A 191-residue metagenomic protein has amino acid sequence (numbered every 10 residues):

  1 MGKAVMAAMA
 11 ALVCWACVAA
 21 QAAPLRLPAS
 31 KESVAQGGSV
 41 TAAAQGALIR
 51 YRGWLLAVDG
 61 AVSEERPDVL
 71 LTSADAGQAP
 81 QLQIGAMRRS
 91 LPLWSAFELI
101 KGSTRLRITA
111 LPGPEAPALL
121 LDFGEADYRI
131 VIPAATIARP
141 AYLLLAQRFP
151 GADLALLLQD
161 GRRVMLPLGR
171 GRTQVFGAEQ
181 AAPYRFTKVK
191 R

Functional and structural regions predicted by a protein language model:
G2, W15-L55, P183, R191: Zn-dependent metallo-beta-lactamase
A7-A16: Bacterial N-terminal signal peptides
A23-A35, A79-D127: Metallo-beta-lactamase
S33-Q36, Y51-G53, R66, K101-R105 (+3 more regions): Short, solvent-exposed coil/turn segments at beta-strand boundaries
V40, L55-D59, L71, L106-A110 (+1 more regions): Short hydrophobic-aromatic micro-motifs
R52-P92, A146-R163: Active-site metal-binding motif and surrounding structural segment of the metallo-beta-lactamase
R88-R105, A110, R162-R191: Binuclear metal-ion centers of metallo-dependent hydrolases, dominated by the metallo-beta-lactamase
A110-G171: Active-site-proximal loop/helix segments of hydrolase catalytic cores
